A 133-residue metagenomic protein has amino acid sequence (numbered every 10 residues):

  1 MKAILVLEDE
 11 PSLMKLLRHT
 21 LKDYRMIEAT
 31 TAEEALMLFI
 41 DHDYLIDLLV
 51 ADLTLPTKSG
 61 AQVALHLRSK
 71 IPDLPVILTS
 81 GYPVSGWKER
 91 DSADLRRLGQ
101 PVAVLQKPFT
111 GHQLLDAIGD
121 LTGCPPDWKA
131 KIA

Functional and structural regions predicted by a protein language model:
E8: Conserved acidic carboxylate
P11-E28: Two-component/phosphorelay signaling modules centered on CheY-like receiver
E28-L48: Acidic, metal-coordinating helix/loop segments flanking the phosphotransfer/catalytic sites of two-component signaling
T31, S59-V63: Acidic catalytic/metal-coordinating carboxylates
I40-Y44, L67-D73, G99: Conserved phosphotransfer cores of two-component systems
D52, S80: Active-site residues of response regulator receiver
P56, V84: The feature encodes the CheY-like receiver
Q106-I118, P126, A130: C-terminal output helix
